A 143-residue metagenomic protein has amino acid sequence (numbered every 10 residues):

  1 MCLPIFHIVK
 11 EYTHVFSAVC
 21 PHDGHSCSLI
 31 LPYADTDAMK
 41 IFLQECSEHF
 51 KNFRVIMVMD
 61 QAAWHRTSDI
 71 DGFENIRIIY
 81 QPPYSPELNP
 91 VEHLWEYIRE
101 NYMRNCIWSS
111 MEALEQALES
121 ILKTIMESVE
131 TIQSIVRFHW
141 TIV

Functional and structural regions predicted by a protein language model:
M1-V143: Short functional hotspots at interaction and active-site rims
